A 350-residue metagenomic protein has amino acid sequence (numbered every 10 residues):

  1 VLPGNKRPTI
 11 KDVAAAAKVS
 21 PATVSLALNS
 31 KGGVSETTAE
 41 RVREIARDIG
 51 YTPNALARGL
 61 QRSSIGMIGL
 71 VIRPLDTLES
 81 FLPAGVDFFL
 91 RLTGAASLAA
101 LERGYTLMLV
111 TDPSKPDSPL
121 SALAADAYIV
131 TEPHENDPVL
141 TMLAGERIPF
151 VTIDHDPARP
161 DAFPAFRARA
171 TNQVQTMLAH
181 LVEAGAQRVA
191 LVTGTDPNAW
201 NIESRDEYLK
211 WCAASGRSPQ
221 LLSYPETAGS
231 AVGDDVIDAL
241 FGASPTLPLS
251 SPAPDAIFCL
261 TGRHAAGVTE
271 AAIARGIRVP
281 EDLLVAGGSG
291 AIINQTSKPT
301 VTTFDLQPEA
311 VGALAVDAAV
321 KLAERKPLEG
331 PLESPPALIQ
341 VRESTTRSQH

Functional and structural regions predicted by a protein language model:
V1-G66, Q349-H350: N-terminal helix-turn-helix DNA-binding module of bacterial transcription factors
L2, Y51-D117: Amphipathic helical "hinge" segments at domain boundaries
S20, G66, D126, Q187-R188 (+1 more regions): Short acidic/polar active-site loop segments enriched in Thr and Asp
T77-E79, P83-F88, D112-P116, F166-T176 (+5 more regions): Hinge/beta->alpha junction and helix N-cap segments in small-molecule ligand-binding domains
H134-Q175, R263, S289-V301: Flexible loop/hinge segments that line or gate small-molecule binding clefts
Q187-V189, P219-L221, V279-L284: Short acidic capping loops at alpha-helix termini that bridge into adjacent secondary structure
F241-H350: Flexible loop/turn connectors
